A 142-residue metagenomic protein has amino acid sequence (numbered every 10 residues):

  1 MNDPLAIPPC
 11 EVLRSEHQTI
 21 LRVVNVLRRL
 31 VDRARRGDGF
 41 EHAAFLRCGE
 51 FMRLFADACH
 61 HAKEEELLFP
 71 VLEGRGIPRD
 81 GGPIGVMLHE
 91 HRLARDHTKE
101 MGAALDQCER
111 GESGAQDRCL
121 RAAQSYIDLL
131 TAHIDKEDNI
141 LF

Functional and structural regions predicted by a protein language model:
M1-F142: Small-residue-biased structural context
